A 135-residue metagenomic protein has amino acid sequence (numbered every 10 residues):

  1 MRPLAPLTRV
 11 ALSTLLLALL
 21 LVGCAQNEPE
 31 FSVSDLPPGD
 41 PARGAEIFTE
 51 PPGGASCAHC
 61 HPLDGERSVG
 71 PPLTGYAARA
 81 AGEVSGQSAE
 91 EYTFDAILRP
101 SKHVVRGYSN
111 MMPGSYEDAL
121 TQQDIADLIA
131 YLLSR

Functional and structural regions predicted by a protein language model:
R2-L12: Bacterial N-terminal signal peptides that target proteins for export
L20-G23: C-terminal motif of bacterial Sec signal peptides marking the signal peptidase cleavage site
A25-P52, G86-Q87: Electrostatic cytochrome c docking/interface patches
N27-E30, E66, S134-R135: Inter-heme linker and motif-flanking segments adjacent to c-type heme-binding CXXCH motifs in c-type cytochromes
S34, P38-P41, H59-A96, G114-D118: Gly/Gly-Pro-rich "capping" loops immediately C-terminal to redox-active cysteine motifs in periplasmic/lumenal
G44, P52-D64, L128, L132: The canonical Cys-X-X-Cys-His
G53, S101-V105: Generic structural signal for secondary-structure transition and capping sites
E91, M112-R135: C-terminal capping alpha-helices of c-type cytochrome domains
